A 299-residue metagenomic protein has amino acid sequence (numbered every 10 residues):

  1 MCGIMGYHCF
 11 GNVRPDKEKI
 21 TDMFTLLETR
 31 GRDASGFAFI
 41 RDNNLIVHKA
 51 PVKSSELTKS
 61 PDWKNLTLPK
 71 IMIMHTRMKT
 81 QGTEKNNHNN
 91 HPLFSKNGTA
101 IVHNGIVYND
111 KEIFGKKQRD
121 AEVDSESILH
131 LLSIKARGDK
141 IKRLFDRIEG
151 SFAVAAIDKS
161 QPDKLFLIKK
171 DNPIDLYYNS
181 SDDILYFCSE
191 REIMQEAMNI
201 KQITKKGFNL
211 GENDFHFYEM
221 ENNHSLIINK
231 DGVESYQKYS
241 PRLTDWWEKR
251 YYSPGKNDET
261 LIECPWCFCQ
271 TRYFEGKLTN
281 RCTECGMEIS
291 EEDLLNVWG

Functional and structural regions predicted by a protein language model:
M1-G299: Conserved short alpha-helical segments that host acidic/polar catalytic motifs at enzyme active sites
